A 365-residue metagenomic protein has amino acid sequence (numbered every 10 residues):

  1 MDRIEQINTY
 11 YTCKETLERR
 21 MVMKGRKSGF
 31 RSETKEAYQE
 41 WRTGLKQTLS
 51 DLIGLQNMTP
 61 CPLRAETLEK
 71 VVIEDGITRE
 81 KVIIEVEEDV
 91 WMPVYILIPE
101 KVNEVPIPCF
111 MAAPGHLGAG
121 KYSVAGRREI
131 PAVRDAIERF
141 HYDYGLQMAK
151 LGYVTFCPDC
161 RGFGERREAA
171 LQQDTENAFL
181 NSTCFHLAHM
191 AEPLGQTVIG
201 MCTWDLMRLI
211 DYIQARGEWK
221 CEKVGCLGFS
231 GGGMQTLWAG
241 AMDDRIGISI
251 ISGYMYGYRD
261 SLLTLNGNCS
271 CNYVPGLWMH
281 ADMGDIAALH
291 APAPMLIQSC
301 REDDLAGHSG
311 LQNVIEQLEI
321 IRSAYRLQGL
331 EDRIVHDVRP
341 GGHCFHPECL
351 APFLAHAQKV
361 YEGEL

Functional and structural regions predicted by a protein language model:
M1-T78, V86: N-terminal targeting or regulatory segments adjacent to alpha/beta-hydrolase or S9 domains
V71-P131: Glycine-rich active-site/cofactor-binding loop and its immediate structural neighborhood
V105-P106, M111-W204, Q214-A215, D260-T264: Cap/lid segment of the alpha/beta-hydrolase catalytic domain
F185-P193, R208-L209, G247-A288, P292 (+2 more regions): Mobile cap/lid helix-loop segments that gate and shape the active-site cleft of serine hydrolases
E218-S230: Alpha/beta-hydrolase fold nucleophile elbow
G228-W238: Glycine-rich nucleophile elbow surrounding the catalytic serine of serine-hydrolase chemistry
H290, I297-S299: Short beta-strand/loop motif that positions the catalytic acidic residue of the alpha/beta-hydrolase fold
R322-L365: C-terminal catalytic histidine-bearing segment of alpha/beta-hydrolase fold enzymes
